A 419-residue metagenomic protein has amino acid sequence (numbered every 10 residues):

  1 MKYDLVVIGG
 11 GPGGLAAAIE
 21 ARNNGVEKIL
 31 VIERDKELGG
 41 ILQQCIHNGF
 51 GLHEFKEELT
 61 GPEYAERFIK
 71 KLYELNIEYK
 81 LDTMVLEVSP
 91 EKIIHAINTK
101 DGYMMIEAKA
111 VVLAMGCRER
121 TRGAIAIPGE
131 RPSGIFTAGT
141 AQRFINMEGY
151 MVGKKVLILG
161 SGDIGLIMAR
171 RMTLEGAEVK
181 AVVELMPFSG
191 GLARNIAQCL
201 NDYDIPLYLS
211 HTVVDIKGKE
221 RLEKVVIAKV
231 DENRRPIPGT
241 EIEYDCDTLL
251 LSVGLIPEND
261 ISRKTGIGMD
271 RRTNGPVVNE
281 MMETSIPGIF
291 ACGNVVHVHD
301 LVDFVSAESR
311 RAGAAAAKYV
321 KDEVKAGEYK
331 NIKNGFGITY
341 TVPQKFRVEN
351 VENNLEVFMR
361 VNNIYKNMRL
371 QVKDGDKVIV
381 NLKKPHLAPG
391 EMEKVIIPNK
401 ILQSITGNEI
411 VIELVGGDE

Functional and structural regions predicted by a protein language model:
M1-D4, L81, A317-E419: Rossmann-like nucleotide/phosphate-binding core characteristic of flavoprotein oxidoreductases
M1-I8, E66-K155, D231-G239, L250 (+1 more regions): FAD-binding core/adjacent interface of flavoenzyme oxidoreductases
Y3-R67, K71, R143, V152-Q198: Beta1-alpha1 glycine-rich phosphate/pyrophosphate-binding loop at the start of Rossmann-like nucleotide-binding domains
A21, V111-A114, R120, I127-G129 (+10 more regions): Conserved mixed alpha/beta catalytic, RNA-binding, or beta-rich assembly cores of soluble enzyme, regulatory
R67, L72-S89, I94-A96, T173-D260 (+1 more regions): A Rossmann-like FAD-binding core segment of flavoenzymes
Y103-M104, A110-L207, T212-R221, G288-A291 (+1 more regions): Predominantly flavin-linked oxidoreductase catalytic cores and closely associated redox partners
L113, I135-I145, T248-H299: FAD-site-proximal beta/loop scaffold in flavoenzymes
C292-F336: A conserved FAD-binding loop/helix module that cradles the flavin
